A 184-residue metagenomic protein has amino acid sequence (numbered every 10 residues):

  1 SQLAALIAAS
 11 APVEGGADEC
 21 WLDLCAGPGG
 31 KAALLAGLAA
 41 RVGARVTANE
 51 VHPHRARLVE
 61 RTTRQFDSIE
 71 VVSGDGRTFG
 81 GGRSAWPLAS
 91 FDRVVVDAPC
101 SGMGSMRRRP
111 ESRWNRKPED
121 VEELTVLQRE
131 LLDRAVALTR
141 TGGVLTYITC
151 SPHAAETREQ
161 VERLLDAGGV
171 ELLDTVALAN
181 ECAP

Functional and structural regions predicted by a protein language model:
S1-P184: S-adenosylmethionine
